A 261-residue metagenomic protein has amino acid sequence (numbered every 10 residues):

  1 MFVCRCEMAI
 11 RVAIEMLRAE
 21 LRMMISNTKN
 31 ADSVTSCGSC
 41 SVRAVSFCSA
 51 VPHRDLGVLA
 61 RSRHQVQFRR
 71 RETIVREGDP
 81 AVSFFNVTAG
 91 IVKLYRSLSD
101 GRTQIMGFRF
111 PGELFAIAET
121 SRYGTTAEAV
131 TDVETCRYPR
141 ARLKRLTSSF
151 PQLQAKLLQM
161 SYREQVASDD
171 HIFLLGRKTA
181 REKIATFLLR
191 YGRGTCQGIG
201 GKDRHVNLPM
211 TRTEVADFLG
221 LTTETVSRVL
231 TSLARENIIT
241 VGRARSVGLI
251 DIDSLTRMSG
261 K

Functional and structural regions predicted by a protein language model:
C4-C6: Cysteine-centered motifs
R11, E15, R193-K261: Phosphate-/nucleic-acid-contacting segments
L17-R69, E113-F115, T120: Cyclic nucleotide-binding regulatory module and flanking cytosolic helices
F47, E72-D132: Cyclic nucleotide-binding regulatory domains
L56, I105-D170: Cyclic-nucleotide recognition modules
Q65, F84, F108, A129 (+3 more regions): Short aromatic/basic micro-patch
S148-T222: Polybasic "coupling" helices that flank or enter modular domains
